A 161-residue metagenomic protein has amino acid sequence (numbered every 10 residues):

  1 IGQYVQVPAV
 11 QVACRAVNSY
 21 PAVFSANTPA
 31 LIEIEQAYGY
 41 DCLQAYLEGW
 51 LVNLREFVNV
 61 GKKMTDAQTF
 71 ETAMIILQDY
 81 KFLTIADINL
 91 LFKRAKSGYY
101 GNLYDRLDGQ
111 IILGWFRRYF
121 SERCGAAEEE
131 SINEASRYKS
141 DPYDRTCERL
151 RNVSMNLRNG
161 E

Functional and structural regions predicted by a protein language model:
I1-E161: Charged interaction scaffolds used for protein-protein
